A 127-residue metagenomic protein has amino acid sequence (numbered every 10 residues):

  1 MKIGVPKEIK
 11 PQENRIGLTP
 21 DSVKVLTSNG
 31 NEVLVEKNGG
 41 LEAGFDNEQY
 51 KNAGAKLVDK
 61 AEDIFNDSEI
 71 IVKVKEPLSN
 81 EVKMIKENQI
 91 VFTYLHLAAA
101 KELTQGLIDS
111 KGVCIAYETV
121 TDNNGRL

Functional and structural regions predicted by a protein language model:
K2, E8, S79-L127: Glycine/serine-rich phosphate-binding loop and adjoining beta1-alpha1 elements at the start of nucleotide-handling
V5, N66, V72-K73, F92-T93: Redox-cofactor binding/interface segments in oxidoreductases and associated redox assembly factors
P6-E42: Glycine-rich phosphate/diphosphate-binding loop of Rossmann-like nucleotide-binding domains
N31, A55, G112: Short phosphate-binding/catalytic loops that engage adenosine nucleotides
L34-L57: N-terminal beta-loop-helix "entrance" segment that forms/cooperates in small-molecule cofactor or anionic ligand
G54-D67: Short acidic low-complexity segments
E69-K73, P77-K83: Glycine-rich phosphate/dinucleotide-binding loop and adjoining beta-alpha-beta core of small-molecule
